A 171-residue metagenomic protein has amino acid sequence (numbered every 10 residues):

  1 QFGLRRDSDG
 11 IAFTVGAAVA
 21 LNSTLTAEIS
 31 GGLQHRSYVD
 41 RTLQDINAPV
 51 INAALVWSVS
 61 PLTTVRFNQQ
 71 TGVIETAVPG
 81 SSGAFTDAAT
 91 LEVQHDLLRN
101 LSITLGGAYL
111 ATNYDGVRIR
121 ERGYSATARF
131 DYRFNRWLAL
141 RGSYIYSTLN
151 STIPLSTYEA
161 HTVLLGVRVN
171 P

Functional and structural regions predicted by a protein language model:
Q1-L4, S37-R41, V50-N52, E75-P79 (+3 more regions): Extracellular loop and loop/strand-boundary signature of outer-membrane beta-barrel proteins
Q1-S58: Acidic, glycine-rich loop-and-beta core segments that form the ion-binding/anion-interacting portion of active sites
G3-G10, R41-A48, G80-T86, V117-G123 (+1 more regions): Replace "Gram-negative outer membrane beta-barrel proteins" with "bacterial and organellar outer membrane beta-barrel
I11, L33-S37, T71-E75, Y109-N113 (+2 more regions): Transmembrane beta-strands of outer-membrane beta-barrel pores
I11-V15, G31-L33, P49-A53, D87-L91 (+2 more regions): Hydrophobic, lipid-facing positions within transmembrane beta-strands of outer-membrane proteins
V19, W57, H95, Y132 (+2 more regions): Residue-level signature of outer-membrane beta-barrel architecture
S23-I29, P61-F67, R99-L105, Y132-G142: Repeated loop/turn-to-beta-strand initiation elements of outer-membrane beta-barrel proteins
F130-R133, W137-A139, E159-P171: Outer-membrane beta-barrel "beta-signal"
